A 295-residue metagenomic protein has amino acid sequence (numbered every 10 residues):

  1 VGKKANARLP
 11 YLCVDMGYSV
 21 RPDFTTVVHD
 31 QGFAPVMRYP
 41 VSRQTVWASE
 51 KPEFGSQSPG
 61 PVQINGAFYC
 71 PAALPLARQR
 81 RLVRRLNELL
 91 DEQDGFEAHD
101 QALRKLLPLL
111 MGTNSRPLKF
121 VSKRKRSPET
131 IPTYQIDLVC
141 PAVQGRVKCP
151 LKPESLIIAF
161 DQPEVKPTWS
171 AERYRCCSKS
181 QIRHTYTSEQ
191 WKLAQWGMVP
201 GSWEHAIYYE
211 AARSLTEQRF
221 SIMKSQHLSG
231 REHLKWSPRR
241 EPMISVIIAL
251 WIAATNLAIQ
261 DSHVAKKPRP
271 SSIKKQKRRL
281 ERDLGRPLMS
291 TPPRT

Functional and structural regions predicted by a protein language model:
V1-Y11, F24-T25: Short, basic/hydrophobic alpha-helical segments
L9-V20, P35, T216-F220, A253: Short, conserved catalytic/metal-binding motifs centered on acidic residues
V20-V28, V46-K51: A short acidic (Asp/Glu
D23-P40: A short alpha/beta connector and helix-capping loop motif
P35-P52: Catalytic or ion-translocation cores adjacent to nucleophile or general acid/base/metal-coordination motifs in diverse
E53-V139, Q190-S237: Short amphipathic alpha-helical "interface-anchor" segments enriched in bulky aromatics
R116-V199: Long, low-complexity, polar/charged, intrinsically disordered or flexibly structured peripheral segments
Y208-T291: Basic, amphipathic alpha-helical segments enriched in Lys/Arg and hydrophobic/aromatic residues
